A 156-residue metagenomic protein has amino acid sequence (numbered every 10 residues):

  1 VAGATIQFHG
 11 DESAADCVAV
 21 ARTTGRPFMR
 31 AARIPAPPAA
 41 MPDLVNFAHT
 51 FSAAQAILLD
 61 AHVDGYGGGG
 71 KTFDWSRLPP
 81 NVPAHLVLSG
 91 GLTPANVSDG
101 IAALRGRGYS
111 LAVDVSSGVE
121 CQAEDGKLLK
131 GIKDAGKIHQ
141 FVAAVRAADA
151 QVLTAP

Functional and structural regions predicted by a protein language model:
V1-N96, E120: Conserved anion-binding
F8-S13, H62-V63, G68, G106-H139: Glycine-rich phosphate-binding active-site loops on the catalytic face of alpha/beta enzymes
H49, L104-R107: Structural motif
I57, A143-R146: Membrane-interface segments of envelope glycosyltransferases acting on lipid-linked substrates or membrane lipids
L59, S116-S117, A155-P156: A generic structural motif
V97-A102, R146: Short, well-ordered amphipathic alpha-helices
R146-P156: Binuclear metal-ion centers of metallo-dependent hydrolases, dominated by the metallo-beta-lactamase
